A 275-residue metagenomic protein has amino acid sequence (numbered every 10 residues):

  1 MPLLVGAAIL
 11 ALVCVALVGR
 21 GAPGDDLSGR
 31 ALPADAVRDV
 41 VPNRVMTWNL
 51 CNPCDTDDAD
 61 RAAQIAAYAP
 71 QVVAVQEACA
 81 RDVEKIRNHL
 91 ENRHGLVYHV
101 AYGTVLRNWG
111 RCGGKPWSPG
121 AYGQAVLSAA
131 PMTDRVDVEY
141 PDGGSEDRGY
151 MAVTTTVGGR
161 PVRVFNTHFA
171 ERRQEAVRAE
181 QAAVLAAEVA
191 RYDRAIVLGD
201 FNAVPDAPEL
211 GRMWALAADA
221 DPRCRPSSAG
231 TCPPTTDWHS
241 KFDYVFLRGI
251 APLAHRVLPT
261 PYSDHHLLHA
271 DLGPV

Functional and structural regions predicted by a protein language model:
M1-L3, C14-D35, A187-A195, A203-V275: Metal-dependent phosphoester-hydrolase catalytic domains
L27-A34, D58-D60, V138-Y140, D147-M151: Alpha-helical scaffolding within the catalytic cores of extracellular/periplasmic polymer-degrading hydrolases
V37-V40, A66-A67, N92-R93, W117-G120 (+5 more regions): Extracellular/periplasmic catalytic domains that process cell-envelope and extracellular macromolecules
V41-L50, R61-H89, L127, V153 (+4 more regions): Active-site beta-strand/loop signature of hydrolases that rely on acidic residues for catalysis
P42, C51-V138, W214-D219: Active-site surface patch of divalent metal-dependent phosphodiester/phosphate bond hydrolases
T47-C51, V75-A78, A101-R107, L127-P131 (+8 more regions): Active-site-proximal beta-strand/loop segments in catalytic clefts of secreted hydrolases
T56-D60, A78, D82, P119 (+4 more regions): Soluble or luminal CAZymes and related metallo-dependent hydrolases
G114-V162, N166, P252-A254: A well-ordered secondary-structure block
